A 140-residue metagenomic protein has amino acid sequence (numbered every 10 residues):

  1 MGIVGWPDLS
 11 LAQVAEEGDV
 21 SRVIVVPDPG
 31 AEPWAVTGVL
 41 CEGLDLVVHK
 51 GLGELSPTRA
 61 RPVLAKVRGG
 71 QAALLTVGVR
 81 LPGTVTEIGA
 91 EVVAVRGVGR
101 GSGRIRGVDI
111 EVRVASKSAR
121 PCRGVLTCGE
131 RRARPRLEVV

Functional and structural regions predicted by a protein language model:
M1-V140: N-terminal regions of ATP-driven nucleic-acid and macromolecular assemblies, encompassing P-loop NTP-binding domains
